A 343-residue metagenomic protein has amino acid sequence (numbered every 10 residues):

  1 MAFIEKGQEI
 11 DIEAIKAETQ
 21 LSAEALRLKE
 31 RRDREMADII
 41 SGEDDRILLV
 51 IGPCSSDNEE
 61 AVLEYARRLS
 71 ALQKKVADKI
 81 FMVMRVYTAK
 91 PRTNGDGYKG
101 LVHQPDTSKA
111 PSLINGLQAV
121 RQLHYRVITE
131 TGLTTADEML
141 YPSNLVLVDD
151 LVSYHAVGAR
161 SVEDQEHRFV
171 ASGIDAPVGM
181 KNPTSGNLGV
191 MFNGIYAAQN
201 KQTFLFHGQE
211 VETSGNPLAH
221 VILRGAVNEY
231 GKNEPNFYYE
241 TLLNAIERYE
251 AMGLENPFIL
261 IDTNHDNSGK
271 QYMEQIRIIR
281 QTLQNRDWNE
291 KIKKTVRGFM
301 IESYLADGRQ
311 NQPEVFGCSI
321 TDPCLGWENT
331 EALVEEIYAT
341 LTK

Functional and structural regions predicted by a protein language model:
M1-S41: N- or domain-start disorder-to-order transition segments that initiate the globular core
A37-D45, A251-N256: Glycine-rich phosphate/diphosphate-binding loops that line cofactor/substrate pockets in enzymes
L48-A61, D322: Conserved phosphate/anionic-ligand binding catalytic regions in large, soluble enzymes, centered on
G52, I261, G326: Conserved, mostly hydrophobic/aromatic
A66, K79-N244, H265-K270, Q275-Q281 (+4 more regions): Active-site-facing alpha/beta catalytic cores
A245-E250: Redox- and metal-dependent alpha/beta enzyme cores, enriched for Fe-S-associated oxidoreductases and cofactor-handling
S303-L341: Internal helix-turn-beta structural module
